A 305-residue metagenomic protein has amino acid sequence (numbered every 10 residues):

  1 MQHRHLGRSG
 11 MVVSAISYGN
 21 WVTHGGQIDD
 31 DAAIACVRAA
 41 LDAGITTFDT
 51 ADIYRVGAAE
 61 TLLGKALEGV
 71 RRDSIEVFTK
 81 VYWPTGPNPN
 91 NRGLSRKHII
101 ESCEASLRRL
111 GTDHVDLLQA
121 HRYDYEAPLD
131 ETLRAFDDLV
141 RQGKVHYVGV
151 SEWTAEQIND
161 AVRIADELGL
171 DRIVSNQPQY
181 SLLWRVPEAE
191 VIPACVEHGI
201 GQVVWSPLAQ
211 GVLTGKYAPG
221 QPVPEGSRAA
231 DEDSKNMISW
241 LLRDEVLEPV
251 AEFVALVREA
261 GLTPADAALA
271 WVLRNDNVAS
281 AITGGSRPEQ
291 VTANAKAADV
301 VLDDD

Functional and structural regions predicted by a protein language model:
M1-I75: N-terminal binding-site loop/beta-alpha segment at the start of enzyme catalytic domains that lines or forms
L6, Y18, A33, A40 (+13 more regions): Conserved, mostly hydrophobic/aromatic
G7-G10, D42, G64-E76, L107-G111 (+2 more regions): Acidic (Asp/Glu)-rich catalytic clusters
G7-G25, F78-N91, H114, Q119: N-terminal small/glycine-rich loop or linker at the start of catalytic domains across soluble metabolic enzymes
W21, A51-I53, K80-P84, A120-Y123 (+3 more regions): Active-site beta-loop-alpha junctions enriched in small/polar residues
G25-I28, A51-E60, D124-P128, A155-E156 (+1 more regions): Acidic-and-aromatic substrate-binding clefts and catalytic sites of carbohydrate-active enzymes
Q27-A40, G93-G111, E131-R134, I158-R163: Short, acidic/polar
A127-D304: Beta/alpha (TIM)-barrel catalytic core signal, keyed to glycine-rich beta->alpha loops juxtaposed to Asp/Glu that bind
